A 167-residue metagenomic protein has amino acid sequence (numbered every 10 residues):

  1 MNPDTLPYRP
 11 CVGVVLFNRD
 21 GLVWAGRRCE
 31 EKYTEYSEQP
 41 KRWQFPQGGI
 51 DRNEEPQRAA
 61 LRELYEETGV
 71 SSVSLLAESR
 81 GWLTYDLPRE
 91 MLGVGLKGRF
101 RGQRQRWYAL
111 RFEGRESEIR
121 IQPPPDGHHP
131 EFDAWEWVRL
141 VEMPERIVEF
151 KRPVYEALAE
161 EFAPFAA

Functional and structural regions predicted by a protein language model:
M1-F45: N-terminal strand-loop-strand
Y8, P56, K151, Y155: Hydrophobic (often cysteine-bearing) scaffold residues that line and stabilize catalytic clefts of nucleotide/cofactor
R19, E113, E160: Residue-level marker of positions within ordered structural domains that often coincide with functionally constrained
E30-E31, Q39-P40, E90, P123 (+1 more regions): Short, glycine/charged-enriched secondary-structure capping and boundary segments
E31, L87-M91, A159, A166-A167: Short amphipathic alpha-helical patches
G48-E149: Unchanged
L140-A167: Charged phosphate-binding loop/patch that engages nucleotide di/tri-phosphates or the phosphate backbone of nucleic
